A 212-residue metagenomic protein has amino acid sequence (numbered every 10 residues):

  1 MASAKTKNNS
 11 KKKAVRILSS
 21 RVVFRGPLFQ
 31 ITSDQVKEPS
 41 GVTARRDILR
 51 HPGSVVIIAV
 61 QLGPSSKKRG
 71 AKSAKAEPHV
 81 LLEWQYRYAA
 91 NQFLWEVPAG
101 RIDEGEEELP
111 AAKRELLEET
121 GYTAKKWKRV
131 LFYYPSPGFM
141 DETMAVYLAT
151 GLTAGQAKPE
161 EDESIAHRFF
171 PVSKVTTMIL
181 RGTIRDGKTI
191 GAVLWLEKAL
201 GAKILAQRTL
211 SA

Functional and structural regions predicted by a protein language model:
M1-R25: Extreme N-terminal tail/first-helix region
S3-T6, K12, K68-R114, L131 (+1 more regions): Conserved Nudix-box catalytic region and its N-terminal flanking loop in Nudix hydrolases and closely related
S19-I58, L62-G63: Acidic, metal-coordinating catalytic segment for phosphate/diphosphate chemistry, firing primarily on the Nudix
L28-Q35, I58, L82, V146-L148 (+1 more regions): Conserved hydrophobic/aromatic beta-strand scaffold that supports enzyme active sites
F29, T43, R50-S54, K75-E77 (+2 more regions): Short connector loops at helix/strand junctions that flank enzyme active sites, especially segments positioning acidic
A44, V55-V56, R101-G187, Q207: Unchanged
P64-K67, T153-G155, K203: Short helix-loop capping/hinge motifs at secondary-structure junctions, enriched in acidic/polar residues
A192-R208: Charged phosphate-binding loop/patch that engages nucleotide di/tri-phosphates or the phosphate backbone of nucleic
